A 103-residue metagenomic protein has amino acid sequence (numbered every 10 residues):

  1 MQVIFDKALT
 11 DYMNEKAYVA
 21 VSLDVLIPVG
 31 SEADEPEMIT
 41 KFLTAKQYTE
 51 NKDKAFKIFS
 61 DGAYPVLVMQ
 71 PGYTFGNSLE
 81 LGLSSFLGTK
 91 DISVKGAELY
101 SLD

Functional and structural regions predicted by a protein language model:
M1-D103: Domain-level signature for proteins that mediate thiol-based redox and metal-cofactor handling
